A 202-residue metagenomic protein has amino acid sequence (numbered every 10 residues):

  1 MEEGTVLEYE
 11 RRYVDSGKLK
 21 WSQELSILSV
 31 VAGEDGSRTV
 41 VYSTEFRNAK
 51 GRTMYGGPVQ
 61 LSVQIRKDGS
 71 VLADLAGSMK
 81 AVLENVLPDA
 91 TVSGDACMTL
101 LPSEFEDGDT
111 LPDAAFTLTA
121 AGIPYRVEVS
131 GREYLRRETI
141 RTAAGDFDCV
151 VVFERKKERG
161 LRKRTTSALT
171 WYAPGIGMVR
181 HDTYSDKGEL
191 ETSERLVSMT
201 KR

Functional and structural regions predicted by a protein language model:
M1-K67, G77, D113-R202: Acidic, serine/threonine-rich low-complexity disordered tracts
F46-L100, E104-D107: An acidic-aromatic
P102, D109-F116: Intrinsically disordered, low-complexity segments used for protein-protein interactions
